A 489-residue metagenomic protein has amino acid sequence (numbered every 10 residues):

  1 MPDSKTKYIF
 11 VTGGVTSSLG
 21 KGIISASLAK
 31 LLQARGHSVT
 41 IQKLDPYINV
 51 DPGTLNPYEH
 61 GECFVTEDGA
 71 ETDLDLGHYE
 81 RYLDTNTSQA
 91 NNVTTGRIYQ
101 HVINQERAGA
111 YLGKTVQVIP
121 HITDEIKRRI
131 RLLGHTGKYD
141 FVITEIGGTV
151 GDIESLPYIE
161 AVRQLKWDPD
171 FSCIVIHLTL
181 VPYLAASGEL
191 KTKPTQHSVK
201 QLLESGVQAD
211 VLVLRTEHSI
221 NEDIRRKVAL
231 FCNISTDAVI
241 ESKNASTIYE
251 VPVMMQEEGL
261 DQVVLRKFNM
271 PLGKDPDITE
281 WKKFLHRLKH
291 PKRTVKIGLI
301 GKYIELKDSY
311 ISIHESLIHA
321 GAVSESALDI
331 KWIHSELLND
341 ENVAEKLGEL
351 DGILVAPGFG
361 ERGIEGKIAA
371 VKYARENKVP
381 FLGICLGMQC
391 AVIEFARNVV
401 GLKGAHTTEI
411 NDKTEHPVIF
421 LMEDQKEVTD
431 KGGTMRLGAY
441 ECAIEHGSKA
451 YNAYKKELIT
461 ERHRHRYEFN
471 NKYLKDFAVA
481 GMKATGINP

Functional and structural regions predicted by a protein language model:
M1-D329, S335-G352, F359-G360, K367-Y373 (+3 more regions): Flexible phosphate-sensing "switch/lid" loops adjacent to ATP/NTP-binding sites across phosphate-transfer
L19-G22, A26-K30, A34, K346 (+2 more regions): Cysteine-nucleophile active-site neighborhood
I48, M388-C390, E468: Short hydrophobic/aromatic residue motifs in ordered secondary structure
T85-S88, R225-V228, L317-A322, H406-T407 (+3 more regions): Intrinsically disordered, low-complexity boundary segments flanking structured domains
L112-T123, Y303, P357-I364, M435 (+3 more regions): Short acidic-aromatic active-site loops that bind/stabilize oxyanions
L437-E441, E445-P489: C-terminal and late-domain segments of enzyme folds
